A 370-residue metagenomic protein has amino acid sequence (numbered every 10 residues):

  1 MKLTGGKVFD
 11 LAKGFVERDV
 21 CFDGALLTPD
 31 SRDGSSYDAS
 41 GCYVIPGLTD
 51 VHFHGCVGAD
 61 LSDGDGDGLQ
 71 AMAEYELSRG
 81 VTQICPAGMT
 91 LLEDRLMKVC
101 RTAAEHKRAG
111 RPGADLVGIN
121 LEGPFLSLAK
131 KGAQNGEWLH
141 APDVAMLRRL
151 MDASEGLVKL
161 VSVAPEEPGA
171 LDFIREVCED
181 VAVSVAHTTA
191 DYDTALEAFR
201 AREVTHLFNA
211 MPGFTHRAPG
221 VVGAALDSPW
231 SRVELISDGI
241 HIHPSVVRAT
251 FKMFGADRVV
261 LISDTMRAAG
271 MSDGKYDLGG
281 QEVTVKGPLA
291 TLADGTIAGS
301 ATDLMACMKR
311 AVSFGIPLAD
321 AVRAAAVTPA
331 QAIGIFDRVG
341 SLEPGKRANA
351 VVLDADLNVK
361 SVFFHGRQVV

Functional and structural regions predicted by a protein language model:
M1-I45: Histidine-rich, glycine-flanked metal-binding segment
G41, H52, L121, V177 (+3 more regions): Conserved, mostly hydrophobic/aromatic
Y43, V51, L61-A114, W138-A153 (+1 more regions): Alpha-helical scaffold segments that flank or form the walls of functional sites
P46-D60, G123, A186-T188: Histidine-centered catalytic micro-motifs
H54, Q70-V99, A114-S127, S154-P168 (+3 more regions): Divalent metal-dependent hydrolysis catalytic cores, especially in the metallo-beta-lactamase
E74-C85, S127-E155, E197-M211, A218-R232 (+1 more regions): Active-site gating loops and adjacent loop-to-helix segments of metal-dependent hydrolytic enzymes
D152-M271: Active-site core of metal-dependent hydrolases
A224-V233, F251-S263, A268-L353: His/Asp/Glu-enriched, well-ordered alpha-helical/loop segment that forms or immediately abuts the divalent-metal
